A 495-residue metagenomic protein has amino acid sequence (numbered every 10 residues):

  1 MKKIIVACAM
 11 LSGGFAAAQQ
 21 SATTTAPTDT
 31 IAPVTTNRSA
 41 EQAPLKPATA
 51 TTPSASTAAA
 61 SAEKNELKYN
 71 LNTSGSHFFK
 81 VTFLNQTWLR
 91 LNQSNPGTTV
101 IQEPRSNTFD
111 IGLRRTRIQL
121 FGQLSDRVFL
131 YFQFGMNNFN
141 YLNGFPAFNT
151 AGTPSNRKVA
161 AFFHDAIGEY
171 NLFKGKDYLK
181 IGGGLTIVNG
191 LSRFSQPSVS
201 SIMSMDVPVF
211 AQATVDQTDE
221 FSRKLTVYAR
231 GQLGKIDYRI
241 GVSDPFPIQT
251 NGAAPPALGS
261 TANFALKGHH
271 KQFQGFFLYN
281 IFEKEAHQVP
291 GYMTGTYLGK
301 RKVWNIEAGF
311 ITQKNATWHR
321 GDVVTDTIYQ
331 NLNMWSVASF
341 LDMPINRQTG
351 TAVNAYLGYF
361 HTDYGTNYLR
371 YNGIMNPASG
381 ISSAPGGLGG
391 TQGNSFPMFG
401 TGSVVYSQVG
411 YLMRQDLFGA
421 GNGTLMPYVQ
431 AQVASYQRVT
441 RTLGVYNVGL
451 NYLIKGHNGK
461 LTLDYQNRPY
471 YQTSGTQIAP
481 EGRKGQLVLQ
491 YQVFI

Functional and structural regions predicted by a protein language model:
M1-I4, Q19: Positively charged n-region of N-terminal signal peptides that target proteins for export
G13-G14: N-terminal signal peptide c-region/cleavage motif recognized by signal peptidases
A18-W88, Q93-P96, G234: N-terminal periplasmic/intermembrane-space "pro-region" immediately following the signal or transit peptide
E63, G268, Y279-Y436, E481-G485 (+1 more regions): Detector for outer-membrane/organellar transmembrane beta-barrel domains, recognizing the amphipathic beta-strand
K68-S94, R105-I248, K267-K284, F399-M413 (+3 more regions): Outer membrane beta-barrel
N92-P96, Y141-G144, G190-S195, Q249-A253 (+7 more regions): Outer-membrane beta-barrel proteins
T98-S106, N140-R157, T250-S260, W318-V323 (+2 more regions): Solvent-exposed loop segments that connect transmembrane elements
T261-A265, K455-F494: Predominantly the C-terminal beta-signal and adjacent terminal strand-loop region of outer-membrane beta-barrel
